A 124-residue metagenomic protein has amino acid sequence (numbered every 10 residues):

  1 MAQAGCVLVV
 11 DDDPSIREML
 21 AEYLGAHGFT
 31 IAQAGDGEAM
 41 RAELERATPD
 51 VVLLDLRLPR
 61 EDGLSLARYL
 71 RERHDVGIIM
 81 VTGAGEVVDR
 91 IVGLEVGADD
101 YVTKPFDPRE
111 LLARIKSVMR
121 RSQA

Functional and structural regions predicted by a protein language model:
M1-L8, M119: Non-catalytic signal-transmission and effector/linker regions of two-component phosphorelay proteins
A4, T48-D50, R73-I78: His-Asp phosphorelay/catalytic-motif detector in bacterial-type signaling
V10-D11, A34, V52, V102: Conserved sequence signature across two-component system core domains
E18-A26: Charged docking surfaces used in two-component/phosphorelay signaling
G28-G37, E43: Short hydrophobic/Thr-rich beta-strand motif most characteristic of the beta2 strand and flanking loop of CheY-like
A34-G35, L58-E61, V88: Hydrophobic residue at a beta-alpha junction that N-caps the helix immediately following a catalytic beta-strand/loop
A47-L53, L58: Active-site beta3 strand of CheY-like receiver
D62, R68, E72, G77-A124: Basic, amphipathic DNA-recognition helix from helix-turn-helix-like DNA-binding domains
